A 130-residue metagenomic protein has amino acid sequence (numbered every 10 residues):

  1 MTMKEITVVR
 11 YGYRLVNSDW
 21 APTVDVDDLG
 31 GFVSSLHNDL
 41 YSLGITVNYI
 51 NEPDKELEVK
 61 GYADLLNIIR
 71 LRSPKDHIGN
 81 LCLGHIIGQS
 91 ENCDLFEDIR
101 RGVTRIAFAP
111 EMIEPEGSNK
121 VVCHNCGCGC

Functional and structural regions predicted by a protein language model:
M1-D54, A63-C130: Non-globular targeting/processing and membrane-anchoring segments
L57-E58: N-terminal non-catalytic structural scaffold regions of very large proteins
